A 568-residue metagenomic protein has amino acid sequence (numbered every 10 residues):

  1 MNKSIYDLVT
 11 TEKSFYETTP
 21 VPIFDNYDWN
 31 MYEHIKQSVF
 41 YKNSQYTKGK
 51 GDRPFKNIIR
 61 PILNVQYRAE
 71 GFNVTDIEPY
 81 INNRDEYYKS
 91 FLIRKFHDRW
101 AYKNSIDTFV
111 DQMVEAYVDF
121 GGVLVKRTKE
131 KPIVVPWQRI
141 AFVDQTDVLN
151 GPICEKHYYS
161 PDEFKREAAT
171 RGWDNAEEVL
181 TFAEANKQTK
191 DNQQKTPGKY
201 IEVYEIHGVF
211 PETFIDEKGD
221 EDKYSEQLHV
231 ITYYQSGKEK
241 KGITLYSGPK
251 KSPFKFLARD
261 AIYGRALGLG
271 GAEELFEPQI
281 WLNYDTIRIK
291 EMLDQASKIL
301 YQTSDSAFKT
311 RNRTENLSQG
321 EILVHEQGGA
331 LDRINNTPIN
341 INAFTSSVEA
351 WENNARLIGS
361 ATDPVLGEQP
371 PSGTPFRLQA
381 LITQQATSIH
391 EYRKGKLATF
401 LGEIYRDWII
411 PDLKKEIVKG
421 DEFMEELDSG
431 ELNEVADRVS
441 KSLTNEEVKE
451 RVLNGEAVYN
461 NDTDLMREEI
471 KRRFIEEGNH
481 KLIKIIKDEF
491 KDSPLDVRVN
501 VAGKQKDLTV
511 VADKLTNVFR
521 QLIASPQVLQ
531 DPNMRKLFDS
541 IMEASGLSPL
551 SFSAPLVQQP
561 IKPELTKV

Functional and structural regions predicted by a protein language model:
M1-T19, I23-H34, F40-N43, L282 (+1 more regions): C-terminal anchoring/interaction modules
M1-Y224, A343, S347-A350, F400-E403 (+3 more regions): Extended, helix-rich architectural segments
T47-S90, G237-P249, R311-L317, I358-S372 (+2 more regions): Short, amphipathic alpha-helical segments
E86-S90, K103, D107, A272-Q279 (+5 more regions): Generic detection of long, well-ordered alpha-helical segments
G122-L124, S225-H229, P494-D496: Broad gene-expression machinery/nucleic-acid interaction feature
K131-D144, F214-P253, D513-R520: Surface-exposed flexible segments
E202-E205, V230-T232, D496-R498: Ser/Thr- (and often Asn-) enriched beta-sheet segments in non-cytosolic proteins
S225-L317: Catalytic nucleotidyl-transfer cores of nucleotide-processing enzymes
